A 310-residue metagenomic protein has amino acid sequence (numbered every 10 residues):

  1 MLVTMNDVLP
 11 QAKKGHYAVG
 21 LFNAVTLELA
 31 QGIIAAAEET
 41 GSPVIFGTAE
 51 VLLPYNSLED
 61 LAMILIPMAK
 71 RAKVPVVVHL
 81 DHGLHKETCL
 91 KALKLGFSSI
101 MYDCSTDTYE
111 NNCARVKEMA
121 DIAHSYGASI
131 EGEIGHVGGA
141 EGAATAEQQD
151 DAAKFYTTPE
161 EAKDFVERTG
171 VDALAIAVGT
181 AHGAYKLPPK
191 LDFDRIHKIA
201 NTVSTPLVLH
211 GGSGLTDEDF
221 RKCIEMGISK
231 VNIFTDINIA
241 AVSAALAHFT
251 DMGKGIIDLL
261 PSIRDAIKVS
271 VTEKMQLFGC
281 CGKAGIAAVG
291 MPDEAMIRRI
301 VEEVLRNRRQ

Functional and structural regions predicted by a protein language model:
V3-G15, V25-L52, L58-P75, H82-V203 (+5 more regions): Alpha/beta enzyme core
G32-A35, D265-M275: Alpha-helical scaffold segments that flank or form the walls of functional sites
Y126-E133, G253-R264, G279-D293: Flexible, glycine/charged-enriched surface loops at secondary-structure junctions
G179, H210-S213: Glycine-rich beta-strand-to-loop/alpha-helix junction loops that act as flexible
L207-G211, I228-T235, L260: Short, glycine/charged-rich beta-strand-loop motifs at protein surfaces that mediate ligand recognition and catalysis
Q276-Q310: Protein-protein interaction and targeting regions used for scaffolding, dimerization, and localization
